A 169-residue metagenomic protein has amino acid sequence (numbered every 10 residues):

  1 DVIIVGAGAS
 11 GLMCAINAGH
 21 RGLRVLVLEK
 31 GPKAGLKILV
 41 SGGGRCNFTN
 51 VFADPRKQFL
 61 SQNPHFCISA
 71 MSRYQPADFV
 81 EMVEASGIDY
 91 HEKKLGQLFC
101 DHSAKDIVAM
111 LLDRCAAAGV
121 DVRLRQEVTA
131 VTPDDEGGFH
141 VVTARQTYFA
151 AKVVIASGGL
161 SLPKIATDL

Functional and structural regions predicted by a protein language model:
I3, G19-G43: Glycine-rich FAD pyrophosphate-binding loop
V5, V40, I155-G159: Redox-cofactor binding/interface segments in oxidoreductases and associated redox assembly factors
G11-L12: N-terminal Rossmann-fold NAD(P) dinucleotide-binding loop
L23-L26, Y90, V153: Hydrophobic anchor at the start of a short beta-strand that flanks the dinucleotide cofactor-binding loop
G43-K94: Glycine-rich active-site loop/strand segments that organize a redox cofactor
Y74-S86, K94-A118: An accessory alpha-helical subdomain
K105-D106, M110-L169: Predominantly flavin-linked oxidoreductase catalytic cores and closely associated redox partners
